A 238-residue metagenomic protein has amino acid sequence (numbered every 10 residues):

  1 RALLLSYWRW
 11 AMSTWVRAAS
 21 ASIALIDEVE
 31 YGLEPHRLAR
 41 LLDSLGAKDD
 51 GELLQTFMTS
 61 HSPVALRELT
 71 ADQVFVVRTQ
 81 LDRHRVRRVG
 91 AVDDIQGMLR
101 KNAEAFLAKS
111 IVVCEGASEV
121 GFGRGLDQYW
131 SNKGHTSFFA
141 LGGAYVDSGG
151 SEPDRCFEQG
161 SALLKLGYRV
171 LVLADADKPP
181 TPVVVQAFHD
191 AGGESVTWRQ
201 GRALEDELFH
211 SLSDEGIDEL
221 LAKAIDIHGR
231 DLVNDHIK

Functional and structural regions predicted by a protein language model:
R1-E104: Switch/communication elements of ASCE P-loop NTPase nucleotide-binding domains
A21, T70-Q73, A108, A140-G142 (+2 more regions): Short glycine-/polar-rich loops that comprise or flank the Walker A/P-loop and associated switch/sensor motifs
D50, L164, H189: Anion (oxyanion) recognition and catalysis
F57, F75, L171-L173, V196-T197: Hydrophobic/aromatic beta-strand patches that form the interior of the parallel beta-sheet core in alpha/beta enzyme
S62-A65, L81-D82, S118-E119, A176-P179 (+1 more regions): Conserved nucleotide-binding/hydrolysis micro-motifs of P-loop NTPases
G90-D94, D154-L163, E207-E219: Short, surface-exposed amphipathic charged segments that create phosphate/polyanion-binding patches used for binding
S110-Q186: Conserved helicase/translocase motor-coupling segment
D175-K238: Activity-critical C-terminal alpha-helical subdomain
